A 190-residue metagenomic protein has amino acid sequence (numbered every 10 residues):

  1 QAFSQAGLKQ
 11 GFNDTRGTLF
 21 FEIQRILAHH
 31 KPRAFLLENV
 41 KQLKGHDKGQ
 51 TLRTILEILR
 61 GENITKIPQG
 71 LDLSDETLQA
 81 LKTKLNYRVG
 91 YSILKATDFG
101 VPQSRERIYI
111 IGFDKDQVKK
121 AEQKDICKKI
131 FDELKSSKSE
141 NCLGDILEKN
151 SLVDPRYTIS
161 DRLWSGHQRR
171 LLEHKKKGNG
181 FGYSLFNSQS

Functional and structural regions predicted by a protein language model:
F3-S190: Class I S-adenosyl-L-methionine
